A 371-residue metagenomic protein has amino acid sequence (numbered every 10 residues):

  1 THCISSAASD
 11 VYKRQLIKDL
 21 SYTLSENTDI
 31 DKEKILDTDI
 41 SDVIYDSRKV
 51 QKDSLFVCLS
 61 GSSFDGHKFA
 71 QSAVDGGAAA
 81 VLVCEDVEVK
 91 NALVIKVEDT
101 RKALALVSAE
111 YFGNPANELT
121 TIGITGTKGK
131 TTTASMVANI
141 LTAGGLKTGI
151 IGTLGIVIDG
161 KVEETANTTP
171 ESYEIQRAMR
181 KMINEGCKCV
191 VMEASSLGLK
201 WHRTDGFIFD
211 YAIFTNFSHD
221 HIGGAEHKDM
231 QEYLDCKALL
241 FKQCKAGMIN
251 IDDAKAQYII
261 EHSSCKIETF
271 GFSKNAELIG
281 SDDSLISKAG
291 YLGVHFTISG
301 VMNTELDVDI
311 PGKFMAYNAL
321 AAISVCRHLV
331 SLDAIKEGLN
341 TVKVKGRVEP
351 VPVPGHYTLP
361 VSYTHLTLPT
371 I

Functional and structural regions predicted by a protein language model:
T1-A8, Y12, H365, T370-I371: Single conserved hydrophobic/aromatic residue that forms the stacking wall/gate of nucleotide- or nucleobase-binding
S6-L106, E110, A254, V344: N-terminal leader/targeting and accessory segments in enzymes
S9-L36, K128-I140, G144, M192 (+2 more regions): N-terminal-biased segments
L24, L154-I158, G293-S299: Short polybasic amphipathic segments
L55-V57, L82, V191-E193, I213 (+1 more regions): Structural motif
C58-S63, L359-L366: Short, glycine-rich nucleotide/cofactor-binding loops
V83, V87-N91, E185, D210-T358: Acidic, Mg2+-coordinating active-site environments of NTP-dependent enzymes
L104-G247, I251, K255-K266, R327-L329: Phosphate-binding loop of NTP-binding sites
